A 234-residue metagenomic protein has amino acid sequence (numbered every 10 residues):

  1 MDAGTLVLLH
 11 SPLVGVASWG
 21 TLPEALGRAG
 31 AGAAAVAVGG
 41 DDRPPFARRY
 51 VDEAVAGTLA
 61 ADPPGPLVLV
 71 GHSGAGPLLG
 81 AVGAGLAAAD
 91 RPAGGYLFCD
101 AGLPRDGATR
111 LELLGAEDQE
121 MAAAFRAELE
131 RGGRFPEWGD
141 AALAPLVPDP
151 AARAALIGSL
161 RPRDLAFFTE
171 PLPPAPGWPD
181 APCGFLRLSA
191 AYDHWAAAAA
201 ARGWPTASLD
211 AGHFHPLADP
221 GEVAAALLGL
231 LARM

Functional and structural regions predicted by a protein language model:
D2-P63: Active-site catalytic motif of lipid deacylating hydrolases and related acyltransferases
L9-L13, H72-S73, A101, L188: Glycine-rich His-Gly loop
V36-G40, A101, A211: Active-site loop/turn elements of alpha/beta-hydrolase fold enzymes, especially the short glycine-/histidine-rich
L69-V70, Y96, F185: Conserved alpha/beta-hydrolase fold motif
V70-L79: Gly/Ala-rich beta-loop-alpha elbow adjacent to hydrolase catalytic centers
A84-F135, F167, A196, A200: Flexible "cap/lid" loop of the alpha/beta hydrolase fold
E130-G177: Conserved alpha/beta-hydrolase catalytic His-Asp/Glu region
R161-G221, A225: Conserved serine/cysteine hydrolase catalytic core
